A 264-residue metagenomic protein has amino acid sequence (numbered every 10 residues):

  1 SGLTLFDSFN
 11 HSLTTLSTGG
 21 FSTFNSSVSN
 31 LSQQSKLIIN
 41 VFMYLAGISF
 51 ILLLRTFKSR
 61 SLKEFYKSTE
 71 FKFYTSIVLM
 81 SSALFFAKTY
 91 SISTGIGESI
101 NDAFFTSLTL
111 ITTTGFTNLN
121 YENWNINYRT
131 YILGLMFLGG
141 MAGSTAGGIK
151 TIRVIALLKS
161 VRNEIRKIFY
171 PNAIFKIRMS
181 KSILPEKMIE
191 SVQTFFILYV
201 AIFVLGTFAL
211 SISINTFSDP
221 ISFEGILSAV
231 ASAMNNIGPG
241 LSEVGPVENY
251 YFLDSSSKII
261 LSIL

Functional and structural regions predicted by a protein language model:
S1-L264: Membrane-proximal intracellular helices of multi-pass ion channels
